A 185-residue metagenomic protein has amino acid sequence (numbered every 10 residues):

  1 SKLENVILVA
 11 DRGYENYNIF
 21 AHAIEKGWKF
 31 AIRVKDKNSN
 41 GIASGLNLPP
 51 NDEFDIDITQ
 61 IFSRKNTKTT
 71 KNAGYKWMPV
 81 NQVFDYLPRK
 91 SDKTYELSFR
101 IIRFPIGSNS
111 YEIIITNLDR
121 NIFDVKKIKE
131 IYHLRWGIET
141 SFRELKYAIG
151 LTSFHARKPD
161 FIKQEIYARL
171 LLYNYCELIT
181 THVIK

Functional and structural regions predicted by a protein language model:
S1-K185: Single, function-defining residue in the core of a domain
